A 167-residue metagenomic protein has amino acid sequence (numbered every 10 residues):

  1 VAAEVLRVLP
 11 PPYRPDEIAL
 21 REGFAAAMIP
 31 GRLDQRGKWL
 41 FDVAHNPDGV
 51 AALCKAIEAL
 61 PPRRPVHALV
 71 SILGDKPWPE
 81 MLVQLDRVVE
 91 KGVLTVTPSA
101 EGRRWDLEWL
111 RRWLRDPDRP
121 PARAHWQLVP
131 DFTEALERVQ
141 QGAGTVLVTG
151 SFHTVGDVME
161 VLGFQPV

Functional and structural regions predicted by a protein language model:
V1-K91: Nucleotide phosphate-binding/pyrophosphate-handling subdomain across enzymes that bind or process nucleotide phosphates
Y13, P61-P62, P117-A122, P166-V167: Short helix-capping segments at alpha-helix termini
W39, L82-T145: C-terminal helical cap/extension that packs against the catalytic core of soluble nucleotide-cofactor enzymes
A56-I57, F164-P166: Glycine-rich, phosphate-binding/catalytic loops in enzymes
A135, T154-G156: Short, active-site-adjacent cap segments at secondary-structure transitions
S151: Active-site-proximal loop/hinge segments that shape catalytic or ion-binding/gating pockets
